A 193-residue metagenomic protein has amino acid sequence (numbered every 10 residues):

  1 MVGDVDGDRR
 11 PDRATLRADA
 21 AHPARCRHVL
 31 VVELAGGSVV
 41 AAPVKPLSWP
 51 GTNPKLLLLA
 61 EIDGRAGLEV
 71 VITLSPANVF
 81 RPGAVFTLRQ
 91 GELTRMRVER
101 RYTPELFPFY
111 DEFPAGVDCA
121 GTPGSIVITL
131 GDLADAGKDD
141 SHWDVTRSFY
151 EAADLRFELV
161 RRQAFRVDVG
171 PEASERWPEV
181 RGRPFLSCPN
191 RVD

Functional and structural regions predicted by a protein language model:
M1-T52, V169-D193: Terminal domain-start segments
V2-D6, L56-R65, G116-C119: Acidic, divalent-cation-chelating loop motifs in proteins
G7-R17, E61-L74, T122-L130: Acidic/hydrophobic-patterned starts of short beta strands in beta-sheet-rich repeat architectures
D12-L16, V29-E33, L57, E69-V71 (+1 more regions): Ordered hydrophobic segments in well-structured contexts
A18-P23, S75-N78, L133-K138: Short glycine/acidic-enriched loop and turn motifs that connect beta-strands
A42-P43, P50-L56, V98-T103: Conserved active-site-adjacent core of cysteine acyl-enzyme catalytic domains
E61-D63, E69-V98: Long, charged/polar, surface-exposed segments that mediate recognition or autoinhibition
G83, L88-D193: Acidic, small-residue rich beta-repeat scaffolds with periodic aromatic anchors
